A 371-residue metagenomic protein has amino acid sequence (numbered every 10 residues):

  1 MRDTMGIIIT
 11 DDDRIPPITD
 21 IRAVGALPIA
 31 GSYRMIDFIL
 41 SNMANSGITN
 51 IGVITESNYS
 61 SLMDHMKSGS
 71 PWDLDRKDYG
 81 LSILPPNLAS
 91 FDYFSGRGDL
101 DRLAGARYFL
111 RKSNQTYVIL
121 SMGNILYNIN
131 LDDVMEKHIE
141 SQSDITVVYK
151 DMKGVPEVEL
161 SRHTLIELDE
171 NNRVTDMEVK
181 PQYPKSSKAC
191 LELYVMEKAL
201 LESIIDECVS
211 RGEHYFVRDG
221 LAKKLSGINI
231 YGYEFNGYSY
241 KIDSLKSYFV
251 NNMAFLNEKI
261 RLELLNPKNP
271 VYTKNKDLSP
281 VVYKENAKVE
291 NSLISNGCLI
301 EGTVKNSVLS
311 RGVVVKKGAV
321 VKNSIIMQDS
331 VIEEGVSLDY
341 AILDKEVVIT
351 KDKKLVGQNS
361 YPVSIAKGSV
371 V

Functional and structural regions predicted by a protein language model:
M1-A254, I365: Unchanged
M1-I9, A199, E207-V371: Left-handed beta-helix
